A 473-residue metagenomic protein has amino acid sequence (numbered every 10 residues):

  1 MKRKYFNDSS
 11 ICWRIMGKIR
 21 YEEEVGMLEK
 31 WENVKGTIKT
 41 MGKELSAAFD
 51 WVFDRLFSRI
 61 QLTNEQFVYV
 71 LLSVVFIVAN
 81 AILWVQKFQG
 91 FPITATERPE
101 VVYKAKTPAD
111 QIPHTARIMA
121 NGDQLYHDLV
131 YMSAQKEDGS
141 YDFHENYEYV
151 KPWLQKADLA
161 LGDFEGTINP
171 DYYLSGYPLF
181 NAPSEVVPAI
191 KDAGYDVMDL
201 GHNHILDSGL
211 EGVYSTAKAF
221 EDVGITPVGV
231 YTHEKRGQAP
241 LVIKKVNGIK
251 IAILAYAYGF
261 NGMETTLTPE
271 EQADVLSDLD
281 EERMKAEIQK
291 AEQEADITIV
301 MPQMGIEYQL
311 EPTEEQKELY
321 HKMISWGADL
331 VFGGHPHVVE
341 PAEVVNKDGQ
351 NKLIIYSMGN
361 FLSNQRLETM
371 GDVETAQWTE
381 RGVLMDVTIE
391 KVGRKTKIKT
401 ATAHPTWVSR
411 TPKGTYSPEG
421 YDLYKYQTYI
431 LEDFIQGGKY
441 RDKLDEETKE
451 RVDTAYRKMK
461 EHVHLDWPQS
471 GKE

Functional and structural regions predicted by a protein language model:
M1-R55: N-terminal targeting leaders characterized by basic, low-complexity, disordered sequences that direct proteins
K4-Y5, W13, Q61, F76 (+2 more regions): Alpha-helical protein-protein interaction elements
K30, A48, D54, N64-L71 (+1 more regions): Acidic, metal/ion-coordinating pockets
